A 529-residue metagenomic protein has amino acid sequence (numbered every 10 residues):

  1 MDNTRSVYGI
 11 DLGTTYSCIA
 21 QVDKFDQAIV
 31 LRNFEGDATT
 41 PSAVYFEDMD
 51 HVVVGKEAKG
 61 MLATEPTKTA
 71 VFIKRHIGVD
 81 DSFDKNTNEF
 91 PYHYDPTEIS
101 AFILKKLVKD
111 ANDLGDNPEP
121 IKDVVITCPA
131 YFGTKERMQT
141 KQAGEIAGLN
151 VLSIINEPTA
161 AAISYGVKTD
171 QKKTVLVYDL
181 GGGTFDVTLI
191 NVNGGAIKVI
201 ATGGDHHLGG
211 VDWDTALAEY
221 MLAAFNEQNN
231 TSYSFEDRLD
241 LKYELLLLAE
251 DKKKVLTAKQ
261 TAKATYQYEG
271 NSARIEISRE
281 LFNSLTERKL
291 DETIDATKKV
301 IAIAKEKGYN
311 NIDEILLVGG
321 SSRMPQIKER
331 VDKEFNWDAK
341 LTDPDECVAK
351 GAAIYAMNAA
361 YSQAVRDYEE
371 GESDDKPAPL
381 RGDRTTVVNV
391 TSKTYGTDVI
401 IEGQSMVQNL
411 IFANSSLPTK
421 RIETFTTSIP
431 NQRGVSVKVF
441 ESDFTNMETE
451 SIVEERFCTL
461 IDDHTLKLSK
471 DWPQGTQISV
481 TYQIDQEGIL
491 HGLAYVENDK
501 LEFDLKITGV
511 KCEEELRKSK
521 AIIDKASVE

Functional and structural regions predicted by a protein language model:
M1-R75, E89, H93, N112-E529: Oxyanion-binding/catalytic loops of NTP- or PPi-dependent enzymes
F83-N86: AMP-dependent adenylate-forming
T97-S100: Hydrophobic alpha-helical hairpins/lids featuring a short glycine-rich hinge
